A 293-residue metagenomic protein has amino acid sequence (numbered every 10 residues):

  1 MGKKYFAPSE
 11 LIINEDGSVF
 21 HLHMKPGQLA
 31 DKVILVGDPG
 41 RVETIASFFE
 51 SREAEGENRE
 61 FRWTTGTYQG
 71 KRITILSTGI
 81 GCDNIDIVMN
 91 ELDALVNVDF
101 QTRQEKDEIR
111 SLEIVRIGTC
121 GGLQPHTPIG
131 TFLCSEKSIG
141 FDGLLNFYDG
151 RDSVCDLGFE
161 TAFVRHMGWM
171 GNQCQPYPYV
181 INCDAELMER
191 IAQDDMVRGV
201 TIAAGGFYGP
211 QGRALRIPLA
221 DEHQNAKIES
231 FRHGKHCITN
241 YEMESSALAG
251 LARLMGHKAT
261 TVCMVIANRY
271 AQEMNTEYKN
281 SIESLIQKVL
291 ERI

Functional and structural regions predicted by a protein language model:
G2-Y179: Metabolite-binding pocket within alpha/beta catalytic cores that recognizes anionic/polar moieties
F49-E53, D93-V96, F100, I191-D195 (+2 more regions): Structural signal for hydrophobic packing residues in well-ordered secondary-structure cores of soluble enzyme domains
G121, S138, I202-G209, A247 (+1 more regions): Glycine-rich beta-alpha junction loops
F159-H233: Active-site rim beta-loop-alpha module in soluble metabolic enzymes
P178-C183, N240-A247: Polyanion-binding loop/helix "lid" in catalytic or ligand-binding cores
K235-T239: Short pre-catalytic strand/loop immediately N-terminal to key active-site residues, enriched for Gly-Thr
E242-V262: Short glycine-rich, acidic/polar surface loops and turns
N268-I293: His/Asp/Glu-rich mid-to-C-terminal helical/loop segments that flank catalytic regions of hydrolases
